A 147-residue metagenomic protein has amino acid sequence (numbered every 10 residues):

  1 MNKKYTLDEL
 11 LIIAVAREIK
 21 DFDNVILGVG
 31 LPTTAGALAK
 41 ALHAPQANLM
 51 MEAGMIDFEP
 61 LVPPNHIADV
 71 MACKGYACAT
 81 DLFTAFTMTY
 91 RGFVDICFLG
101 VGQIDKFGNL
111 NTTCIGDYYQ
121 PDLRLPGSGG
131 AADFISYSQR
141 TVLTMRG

Functional and structural regions predicted by a protein language model:
M1-G75: N-terminal active-site beta-alpha-beta segment that forms phosphate/nucleotide-binding and substrate-recognition loops
P63-G147: Conserved phosphate- and dinucleotide-binding cores of soluble alpha/beta proteins, encompassing both enzyme active
